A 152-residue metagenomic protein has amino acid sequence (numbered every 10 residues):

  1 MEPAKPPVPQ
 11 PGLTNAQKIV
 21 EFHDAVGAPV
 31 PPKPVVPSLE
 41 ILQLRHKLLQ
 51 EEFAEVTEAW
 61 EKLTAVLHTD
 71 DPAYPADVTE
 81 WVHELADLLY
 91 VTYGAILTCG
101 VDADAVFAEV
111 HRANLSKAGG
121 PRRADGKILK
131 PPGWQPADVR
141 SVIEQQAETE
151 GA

Functional and structural regions predicted by a protein language model:
M1-L85, L89-A152: Flexible "arm" and connector segments at domain edges
